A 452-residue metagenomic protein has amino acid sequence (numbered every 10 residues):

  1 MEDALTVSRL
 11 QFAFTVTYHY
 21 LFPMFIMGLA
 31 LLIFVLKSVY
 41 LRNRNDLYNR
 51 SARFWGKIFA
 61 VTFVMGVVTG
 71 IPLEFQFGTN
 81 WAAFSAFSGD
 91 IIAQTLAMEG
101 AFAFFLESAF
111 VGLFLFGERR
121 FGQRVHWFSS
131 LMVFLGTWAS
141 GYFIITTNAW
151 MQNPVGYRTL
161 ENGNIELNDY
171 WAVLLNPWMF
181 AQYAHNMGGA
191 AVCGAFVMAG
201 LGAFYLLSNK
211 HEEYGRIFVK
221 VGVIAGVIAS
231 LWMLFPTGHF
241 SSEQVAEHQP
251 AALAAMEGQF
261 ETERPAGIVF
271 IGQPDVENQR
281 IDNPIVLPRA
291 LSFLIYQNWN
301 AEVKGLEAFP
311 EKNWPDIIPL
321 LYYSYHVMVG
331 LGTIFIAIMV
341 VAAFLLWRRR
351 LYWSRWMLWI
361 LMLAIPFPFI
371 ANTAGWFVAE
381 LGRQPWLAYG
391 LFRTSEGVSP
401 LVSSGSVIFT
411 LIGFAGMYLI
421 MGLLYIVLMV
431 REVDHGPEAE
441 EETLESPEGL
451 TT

Functional and structural regions predicted by a protein language model:
M1-T452: Polytopic transmembrane helical bundles with strong interfacial aromatic enrichment
